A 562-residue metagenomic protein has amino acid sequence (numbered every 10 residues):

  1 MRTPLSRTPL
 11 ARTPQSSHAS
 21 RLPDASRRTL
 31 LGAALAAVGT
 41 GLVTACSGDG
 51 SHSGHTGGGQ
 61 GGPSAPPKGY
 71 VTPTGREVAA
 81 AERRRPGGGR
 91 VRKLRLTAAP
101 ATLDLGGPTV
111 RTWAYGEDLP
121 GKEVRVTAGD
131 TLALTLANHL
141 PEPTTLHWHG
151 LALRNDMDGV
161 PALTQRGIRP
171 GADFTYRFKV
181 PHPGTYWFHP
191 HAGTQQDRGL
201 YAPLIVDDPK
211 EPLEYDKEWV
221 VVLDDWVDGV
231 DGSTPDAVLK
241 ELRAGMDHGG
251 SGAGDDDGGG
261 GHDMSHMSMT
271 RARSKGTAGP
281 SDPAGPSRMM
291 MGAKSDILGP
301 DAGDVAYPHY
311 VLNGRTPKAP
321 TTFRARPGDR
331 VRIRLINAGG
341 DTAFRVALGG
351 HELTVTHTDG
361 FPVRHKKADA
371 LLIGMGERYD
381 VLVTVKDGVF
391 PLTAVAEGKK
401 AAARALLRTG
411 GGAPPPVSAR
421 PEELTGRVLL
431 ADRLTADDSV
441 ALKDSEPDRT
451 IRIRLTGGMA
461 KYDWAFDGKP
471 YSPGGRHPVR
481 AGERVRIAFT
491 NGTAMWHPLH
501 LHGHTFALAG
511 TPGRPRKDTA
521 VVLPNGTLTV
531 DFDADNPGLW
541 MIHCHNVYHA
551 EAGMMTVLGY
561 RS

Functional and structural regions predicted by a protein language model:
M1-A25, A36-G41: N-terminal secretory signal peptides
R2-T3, T56, K93-L213, D341-L371 (+4 more regions): Histidine- and aromatic-enriched segments that form or immediately flank copper-ligand environments
G32, L134-N138, I333: A broad, structural surface signal
G32-A33, G39-L42, S47-R95, L200-G279 (+4 more regions): Extended terminal and domain-junction accessory segments
R85, E123-V126, T321-A325: Predominantly extracytoplasmic/ectodomain segments of secreted and cell-surface proteins
M157-V160, R166-R169, D225, D282-R427 (+1 more regions): Histidine- and aromatic-rich segments of cupredoxin/plastocyanin-like copper-binding domains
